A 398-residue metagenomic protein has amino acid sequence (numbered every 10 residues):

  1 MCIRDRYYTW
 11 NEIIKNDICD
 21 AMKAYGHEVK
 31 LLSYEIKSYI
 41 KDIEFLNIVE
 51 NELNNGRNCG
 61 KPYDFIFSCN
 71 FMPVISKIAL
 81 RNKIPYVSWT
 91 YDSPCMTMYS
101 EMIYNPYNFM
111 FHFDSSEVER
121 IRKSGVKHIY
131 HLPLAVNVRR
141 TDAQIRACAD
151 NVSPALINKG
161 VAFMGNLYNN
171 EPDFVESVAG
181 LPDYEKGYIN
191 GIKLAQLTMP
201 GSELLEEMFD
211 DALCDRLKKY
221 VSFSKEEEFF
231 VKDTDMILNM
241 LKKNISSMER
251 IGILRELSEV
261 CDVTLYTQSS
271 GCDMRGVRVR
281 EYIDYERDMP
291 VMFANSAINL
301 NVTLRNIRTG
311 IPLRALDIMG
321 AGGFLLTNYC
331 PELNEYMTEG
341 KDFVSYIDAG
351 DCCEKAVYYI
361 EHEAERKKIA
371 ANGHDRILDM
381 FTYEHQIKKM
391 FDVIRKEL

Functional and structural regions predicted by a protein language model:
R4-T9, I13-Y25, K30-K37, I103-Y104 (+4 more regions): Catalytic binding pocket for nucleotide-activated donors in carbohydrate/polymer assembly enzymes
Y7, E52-F71: Short N-terminal targeting/anchoring amphipathic segment
Y8-K15, K127-H128, P133-I307, C330-L333: Nucleotide-sugar donor-binding catalytic core of glycosyltransferases
K37-L53: N-terminal beta-loop-helix "entrance" segment that forms/cooperates in small-molecule cofactor or anionic ligand
R57-P62, V74-Y86: Glycosyltransferases and closely related glycan-assembly transferases that use nucleotide-activated donors
D64-F65, P85, F109, I298 (+1 more regions): Structural motif
A79-P94, F109-H112, L134, A162: Active-site proximal beta-strand in glycosyltransferases
Y99-F111: A conserved, positively charged/aromatic
